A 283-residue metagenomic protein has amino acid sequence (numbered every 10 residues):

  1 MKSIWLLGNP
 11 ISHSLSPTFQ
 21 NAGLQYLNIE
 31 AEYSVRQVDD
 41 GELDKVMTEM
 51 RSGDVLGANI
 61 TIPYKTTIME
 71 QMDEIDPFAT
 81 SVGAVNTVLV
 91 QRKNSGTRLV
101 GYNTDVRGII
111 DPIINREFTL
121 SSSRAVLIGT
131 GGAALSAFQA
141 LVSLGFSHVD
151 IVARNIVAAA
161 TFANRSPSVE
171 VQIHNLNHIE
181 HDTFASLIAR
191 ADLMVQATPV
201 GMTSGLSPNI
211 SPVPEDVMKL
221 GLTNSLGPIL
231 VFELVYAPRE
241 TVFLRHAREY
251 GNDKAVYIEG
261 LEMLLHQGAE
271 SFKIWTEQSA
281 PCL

Functional and structural regions predicted by a protein language model:
K2-F118: Phosphate/diphosphate ligand-binding glycine-rich loop within oxidoreductases
G8, N103-V106, I113-F146, A153-I156: Glycine-rich adenosine-cofactor-binding loop
E42-V46, I179-F184: Short acidic active-site motifs
P63, Q196-V200, V235-Y236: Short glycine-/small-residue-rich Rossmann-like dinucleotide-binding loops
V90, P208-C282: Rossmann-fold NAD(P)-binding glycine/threonine-rich loop
F146-V169: NAD(P)-binding Rossmann-fold cofactor-contacting core
H181-V213, T223-G227: Rossmann-like NAD(P)-binding element
